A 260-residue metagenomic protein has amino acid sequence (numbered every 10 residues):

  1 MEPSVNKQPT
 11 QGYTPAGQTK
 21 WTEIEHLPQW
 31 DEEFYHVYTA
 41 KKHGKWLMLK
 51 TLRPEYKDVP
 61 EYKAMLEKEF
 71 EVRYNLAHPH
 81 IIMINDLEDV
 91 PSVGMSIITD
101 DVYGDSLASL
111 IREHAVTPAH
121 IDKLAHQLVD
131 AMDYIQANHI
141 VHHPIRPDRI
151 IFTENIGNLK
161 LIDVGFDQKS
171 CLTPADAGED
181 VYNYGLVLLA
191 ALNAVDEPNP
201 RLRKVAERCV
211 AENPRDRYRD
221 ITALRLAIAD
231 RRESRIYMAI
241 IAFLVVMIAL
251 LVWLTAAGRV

Functional and structural regions predicted by a protein language model:
E2-S4, Y13-K42: ATP-binding glycine-rich phosphate-binding loop
Y56-N75: AlphaC helix of the eukaryotic protein kinase fold
A77-D86: Conserved HxN/HPN-centered segment at the entrance to the catalytic loop of eukaryotic protein kinase-like domains
P91-S106: Conserved short submotifs of the Hanks-type protein kinase catalytic core that shape the nucleotide-binding pocket
S106-V116: AlphaC helix of the protein kinase catalytic domain
L124-A125: Activation segment signature within eukaryotic-like protein kinase domains
D130-I140: Protein kinase catalytic-loop region centered on the HRD/HxD motif
K160, V164-K204, R208: C-lobe/activation-segment region of protein kinase-like
